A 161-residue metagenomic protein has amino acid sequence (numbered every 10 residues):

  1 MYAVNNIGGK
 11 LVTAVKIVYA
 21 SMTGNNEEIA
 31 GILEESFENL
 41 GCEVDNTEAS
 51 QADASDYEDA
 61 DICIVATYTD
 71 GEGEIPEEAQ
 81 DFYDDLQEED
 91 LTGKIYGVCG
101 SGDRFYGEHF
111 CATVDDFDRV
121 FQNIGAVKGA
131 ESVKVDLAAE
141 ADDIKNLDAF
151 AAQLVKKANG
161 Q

Functional and structural regions predicted by a protein language model:
N6-I7, T13-A14, N25-E28, S36 (+3 more regions): FMN-binding flavodoxin-like domain, especially the glycine-rich phosphate-binding loop
Y19-T23: Aromatic-flanked redox-active Cys/Sec active sites in thiol-based oxidoreductases, especially the WC-centered
E48: Short loop/edge segments at beta-strand edges and connector loops that shape dinucleotide/nucleotide cofactor-binding
Q51-D56: Short acidic active-site motifs
